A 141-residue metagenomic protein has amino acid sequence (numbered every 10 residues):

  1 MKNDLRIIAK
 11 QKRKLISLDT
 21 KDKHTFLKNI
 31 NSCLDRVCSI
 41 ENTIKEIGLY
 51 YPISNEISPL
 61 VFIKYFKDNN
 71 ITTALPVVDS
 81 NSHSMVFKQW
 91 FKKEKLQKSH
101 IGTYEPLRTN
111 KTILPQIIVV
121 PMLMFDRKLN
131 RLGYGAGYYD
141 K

Functional and structural regions predicted by a protein language model:
M1-K98, T103-E105, N110-I113: N-terminal active-site beta-alpha-beta segment that forms phosphate/nucleotide-binding and substrate-recognition loops
A9, L114-K141: Active-site beta-strand/loop microenvironment that shapes enzyme catalytic pockets
